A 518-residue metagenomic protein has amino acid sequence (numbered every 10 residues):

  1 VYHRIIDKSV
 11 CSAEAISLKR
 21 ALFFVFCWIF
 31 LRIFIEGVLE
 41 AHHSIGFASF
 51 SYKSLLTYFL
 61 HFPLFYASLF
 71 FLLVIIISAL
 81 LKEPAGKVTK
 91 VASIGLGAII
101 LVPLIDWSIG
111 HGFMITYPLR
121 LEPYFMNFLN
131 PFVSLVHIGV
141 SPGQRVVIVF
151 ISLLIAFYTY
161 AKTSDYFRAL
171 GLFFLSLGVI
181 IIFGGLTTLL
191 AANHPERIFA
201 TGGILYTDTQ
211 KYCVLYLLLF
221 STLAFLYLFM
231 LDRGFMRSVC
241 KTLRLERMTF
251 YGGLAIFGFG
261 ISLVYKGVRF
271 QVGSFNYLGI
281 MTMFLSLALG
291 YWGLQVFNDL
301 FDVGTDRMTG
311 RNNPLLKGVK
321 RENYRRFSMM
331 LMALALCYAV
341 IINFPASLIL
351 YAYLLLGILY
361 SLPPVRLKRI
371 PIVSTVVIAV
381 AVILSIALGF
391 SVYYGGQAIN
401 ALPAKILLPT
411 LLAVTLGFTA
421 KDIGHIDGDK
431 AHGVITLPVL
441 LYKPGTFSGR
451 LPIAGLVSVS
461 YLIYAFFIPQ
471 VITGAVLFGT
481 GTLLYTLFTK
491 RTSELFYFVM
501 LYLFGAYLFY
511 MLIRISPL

Functional and structural regions predicted by a protein language model:
Y2-L518: Multi-pass alpha-helical membrane architecture of UbiA-family and related isoprenoid/lipid prenyltransferases
